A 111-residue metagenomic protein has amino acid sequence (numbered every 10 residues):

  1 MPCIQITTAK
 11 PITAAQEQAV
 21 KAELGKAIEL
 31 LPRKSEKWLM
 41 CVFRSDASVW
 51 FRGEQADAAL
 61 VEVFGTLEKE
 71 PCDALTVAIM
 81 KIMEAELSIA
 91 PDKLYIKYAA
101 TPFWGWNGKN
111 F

Functional and structural regions predicted by a protein language model:
M1-F111: Interaction-mediating elements
